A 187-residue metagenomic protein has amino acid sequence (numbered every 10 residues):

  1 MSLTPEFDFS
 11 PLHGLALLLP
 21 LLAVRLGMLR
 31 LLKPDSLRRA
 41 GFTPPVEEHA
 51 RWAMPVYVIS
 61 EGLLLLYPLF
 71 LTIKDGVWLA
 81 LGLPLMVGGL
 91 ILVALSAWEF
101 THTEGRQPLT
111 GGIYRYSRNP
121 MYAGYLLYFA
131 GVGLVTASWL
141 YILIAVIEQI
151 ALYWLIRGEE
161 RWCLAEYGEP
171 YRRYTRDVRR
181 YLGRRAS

Functional and structural regions predicted by a protein language model:
M1-T110, Y128-W162, E166-S187: Membrane-anchoring alpha-helices and their flanking helix-loop junctions
T110, R115-A123: Histidine-centered phosphotransfer motif of kinases
